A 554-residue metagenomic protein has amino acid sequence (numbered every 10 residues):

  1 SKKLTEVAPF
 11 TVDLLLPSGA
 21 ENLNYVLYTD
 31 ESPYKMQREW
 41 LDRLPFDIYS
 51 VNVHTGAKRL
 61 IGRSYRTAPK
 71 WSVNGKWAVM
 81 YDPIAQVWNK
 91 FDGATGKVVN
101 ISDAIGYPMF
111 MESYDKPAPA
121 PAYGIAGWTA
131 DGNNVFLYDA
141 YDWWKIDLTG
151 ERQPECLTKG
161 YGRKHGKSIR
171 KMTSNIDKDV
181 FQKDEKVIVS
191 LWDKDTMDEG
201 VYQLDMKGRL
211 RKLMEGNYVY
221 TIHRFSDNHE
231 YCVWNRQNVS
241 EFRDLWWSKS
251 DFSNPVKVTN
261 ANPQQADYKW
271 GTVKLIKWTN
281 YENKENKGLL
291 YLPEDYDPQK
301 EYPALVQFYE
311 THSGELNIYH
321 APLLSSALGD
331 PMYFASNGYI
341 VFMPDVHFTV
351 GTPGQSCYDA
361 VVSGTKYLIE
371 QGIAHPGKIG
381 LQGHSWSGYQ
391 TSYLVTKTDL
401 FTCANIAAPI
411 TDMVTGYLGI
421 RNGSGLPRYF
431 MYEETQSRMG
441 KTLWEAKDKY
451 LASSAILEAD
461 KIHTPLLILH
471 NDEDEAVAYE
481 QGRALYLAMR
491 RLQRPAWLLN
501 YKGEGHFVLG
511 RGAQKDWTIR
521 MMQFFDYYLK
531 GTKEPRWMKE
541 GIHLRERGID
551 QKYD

Functional and structural regions predicted by a protein language model:
S1, L27-P45, F110-G127, D131-N133 (+2 more regions): Short, conserved, GDST-rich strand-edge loop motifs in beta-rich repeat architectures
S1, L44-T55, K90-G96, Y202-M206 (+1 more regions): Beta-propeller blade signature
S1, T5-V7, D13-P17, H165-K300 (+3 more regions): Non-catalytic accessory segments flanking enzyme active sites
T5-A8, R59-G62, V98-M111, Q153-G162 (+3 more regions): Beta-propeller fold detector
Y25-V26, A78, V135, V187 (+1 more regions): Hydrophobic beta-strand positions that form the internal "hydrophobic ladder" of WD40/Gbeta-like beta-propeller blades
E39-P45, P83-I84, L137-Y138, D193-D198 (+1 more regions): Short, solvent-exposed loop/turn segments at conserved positions within beta-propeller repeat blades
A104-K116, F252, N260-G377, H384: Cap/lid segment of the alpha/beta-hydrolase catalytic domain
A321-D554: Active-site-proximal cap/loop segments of hydrolase catalytic domains
